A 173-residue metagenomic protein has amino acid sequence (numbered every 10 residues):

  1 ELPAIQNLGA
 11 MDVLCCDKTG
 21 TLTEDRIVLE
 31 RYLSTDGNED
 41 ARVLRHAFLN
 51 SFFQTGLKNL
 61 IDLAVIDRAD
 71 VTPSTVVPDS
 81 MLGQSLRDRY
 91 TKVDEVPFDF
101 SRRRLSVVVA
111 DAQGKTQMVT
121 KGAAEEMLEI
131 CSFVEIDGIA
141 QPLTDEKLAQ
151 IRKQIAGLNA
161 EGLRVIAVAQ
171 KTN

Functional and structural regions predicted by a protein language model:
E1-N173: Conserved cytosolic headpiece of P-type ATPases
